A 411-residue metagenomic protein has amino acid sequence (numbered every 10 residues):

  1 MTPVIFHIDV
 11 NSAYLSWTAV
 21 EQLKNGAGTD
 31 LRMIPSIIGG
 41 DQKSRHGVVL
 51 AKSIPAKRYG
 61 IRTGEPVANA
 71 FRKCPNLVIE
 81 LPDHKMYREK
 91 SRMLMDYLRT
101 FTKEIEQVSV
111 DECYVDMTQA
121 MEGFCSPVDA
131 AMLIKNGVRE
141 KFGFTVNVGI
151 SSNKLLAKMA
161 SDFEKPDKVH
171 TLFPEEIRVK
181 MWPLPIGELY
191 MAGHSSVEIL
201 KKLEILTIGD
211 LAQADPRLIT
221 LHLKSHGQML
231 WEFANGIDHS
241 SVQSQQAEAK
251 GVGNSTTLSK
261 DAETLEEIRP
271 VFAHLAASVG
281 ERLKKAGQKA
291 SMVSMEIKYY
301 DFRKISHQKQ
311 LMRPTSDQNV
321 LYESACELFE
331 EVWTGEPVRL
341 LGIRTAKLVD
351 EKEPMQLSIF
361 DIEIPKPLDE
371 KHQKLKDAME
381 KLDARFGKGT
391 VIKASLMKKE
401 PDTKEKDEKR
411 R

Functional and structural regions predicted by a protein language model:
M1-M229, E281, K366-R411: Gly/Gly-Pro- and Ser/Thr-rich, intrinsically disordered tail segments characteristic of DNA damage-repair and tolerance
N11-A13, Q42-R45, Y300-K304, L348-E351: Short, charged/polar surface micro-motifs in flexible loops or helix N-caps
I34, V146, D167, S291-V293 (+2 more regions): Change "...and in nucleic-acid phosphodiester-cleaving endonucleases..." to "...and in nucleic-acid processing enzymes
Y114-Q119, S306-K309, S358-E363: Short, hydrophobic beta-strand segments
S152-L155, A234-G236, K289-Y299, V338-V349 (+1 more regions): A glycine-rich phosphate-binding loop feature that marks nucleotide/adenosyl-phosphate handling sites
K158-A160, S306-H307, E353-P354: Short, well-ordered secondary-structure micro-motifs
E188, S196-V338: DNA-contacting surface of Y-family translesion DNA polymerases
T315-S316, V320, C326-A378: C-terminal hydrophobic structural anchor segments that stabilize assembly/packing rather than catalytic chemistry
